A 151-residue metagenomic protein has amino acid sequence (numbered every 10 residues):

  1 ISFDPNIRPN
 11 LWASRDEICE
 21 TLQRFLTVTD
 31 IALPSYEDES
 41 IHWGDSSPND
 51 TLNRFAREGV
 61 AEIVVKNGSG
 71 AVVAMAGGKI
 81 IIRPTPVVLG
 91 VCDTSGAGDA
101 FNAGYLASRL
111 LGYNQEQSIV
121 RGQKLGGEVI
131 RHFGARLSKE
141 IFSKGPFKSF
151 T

Functional and structural regions predicted by a protein language model:
I1-R54, S69-V72: Conserved beta-alpha-beta core of the PfkB/ribokinase-like small-molecule kinase fold
G44-T151: Conserved phosphate-binding/catalytic region of the ribokinase-like
